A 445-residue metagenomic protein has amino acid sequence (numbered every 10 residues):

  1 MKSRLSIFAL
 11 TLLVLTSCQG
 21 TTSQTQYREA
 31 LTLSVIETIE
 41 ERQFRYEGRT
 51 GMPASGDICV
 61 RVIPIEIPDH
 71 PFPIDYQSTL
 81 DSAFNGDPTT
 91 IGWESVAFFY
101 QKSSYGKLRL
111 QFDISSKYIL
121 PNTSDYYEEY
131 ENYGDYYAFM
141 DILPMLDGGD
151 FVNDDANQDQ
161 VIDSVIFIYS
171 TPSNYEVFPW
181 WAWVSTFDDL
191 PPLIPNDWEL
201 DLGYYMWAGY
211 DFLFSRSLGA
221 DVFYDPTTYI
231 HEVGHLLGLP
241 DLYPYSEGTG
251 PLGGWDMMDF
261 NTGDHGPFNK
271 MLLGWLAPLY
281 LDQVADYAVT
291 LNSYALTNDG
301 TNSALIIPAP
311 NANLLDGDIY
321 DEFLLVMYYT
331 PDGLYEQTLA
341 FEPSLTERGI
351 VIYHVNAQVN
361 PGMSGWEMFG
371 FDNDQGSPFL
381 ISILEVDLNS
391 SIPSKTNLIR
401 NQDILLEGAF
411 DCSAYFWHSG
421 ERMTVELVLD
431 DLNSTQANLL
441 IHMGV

Functional and structural regions predicted by a protein language model:
K2-L10: Sec-dependent signal peptide recognition, specifically the positively charged N-region followed immediately by
F8, Q160, P251-G253, G300 (+2 more regions): Short, solvent-exposed coil/turn segments
T16-S17: C-terminal motif of bacterial Sec signal peptides marking the signal peptidase cleavage site
G20-S23: Boundary at the C-terminal end of the N-terminal hydrophobic targeting segment
Q26-N269, W275-L279, G408-S419, G444: Active-site-proximal segment of zinc-dependent metalloprotease catalytic domains
Y27, L31-I36, P73-I74, S78-A83 (+3 more regions): Non-catalytic C-terminal accessory/binding modules of secreted extracellular proteins
V233, L276-D299: C-terminal accessory segments of proteins
